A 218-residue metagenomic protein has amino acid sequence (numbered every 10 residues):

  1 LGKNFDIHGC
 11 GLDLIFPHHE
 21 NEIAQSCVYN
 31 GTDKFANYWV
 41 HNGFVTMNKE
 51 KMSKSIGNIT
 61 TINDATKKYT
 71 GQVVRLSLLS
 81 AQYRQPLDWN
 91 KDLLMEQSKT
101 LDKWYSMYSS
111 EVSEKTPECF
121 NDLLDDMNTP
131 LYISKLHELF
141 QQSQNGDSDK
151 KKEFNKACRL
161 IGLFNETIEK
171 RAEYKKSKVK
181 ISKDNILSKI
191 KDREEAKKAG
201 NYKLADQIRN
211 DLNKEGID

Functional and structural regions predicted by a protein language model:
L1-V112: Alpha-helical recognition segments enriched in aromatics with Gly/Pro capping that present substrate-recognition
Y38-N42, S77-L78, K91, E114-K115 (+3 more regions): Short coil/turn segments at secondary-structure boundaries
M52-S53, E114, K180-N185: Short helix-capping and inter-helix turn/linker motifs at the boundaries of alpha-helical repeat units
T61-T66, D88-D92, W104, F120-D126 (+1 more regions): A ubiquitous short alpha-helical element
I62-A65, V73, C119, L123 (+2 more regions): Generic structural signal of hydrophobic/aromatic residues within well-ordered alpha-helices of folded domains
K67-K68, M95-S98, P130, K180 (+1 more regions): Alpha-helix N-cap/helix-start motif at coil-to-helix transitions, marked by capping-box chemistry
P86-L87, L93-S148, C158: Helix-loop elements that line ligand-binding/catalytic pockets
S134-D218: Basic, alpha-helical terminal appendages of large translation-related enzymes
